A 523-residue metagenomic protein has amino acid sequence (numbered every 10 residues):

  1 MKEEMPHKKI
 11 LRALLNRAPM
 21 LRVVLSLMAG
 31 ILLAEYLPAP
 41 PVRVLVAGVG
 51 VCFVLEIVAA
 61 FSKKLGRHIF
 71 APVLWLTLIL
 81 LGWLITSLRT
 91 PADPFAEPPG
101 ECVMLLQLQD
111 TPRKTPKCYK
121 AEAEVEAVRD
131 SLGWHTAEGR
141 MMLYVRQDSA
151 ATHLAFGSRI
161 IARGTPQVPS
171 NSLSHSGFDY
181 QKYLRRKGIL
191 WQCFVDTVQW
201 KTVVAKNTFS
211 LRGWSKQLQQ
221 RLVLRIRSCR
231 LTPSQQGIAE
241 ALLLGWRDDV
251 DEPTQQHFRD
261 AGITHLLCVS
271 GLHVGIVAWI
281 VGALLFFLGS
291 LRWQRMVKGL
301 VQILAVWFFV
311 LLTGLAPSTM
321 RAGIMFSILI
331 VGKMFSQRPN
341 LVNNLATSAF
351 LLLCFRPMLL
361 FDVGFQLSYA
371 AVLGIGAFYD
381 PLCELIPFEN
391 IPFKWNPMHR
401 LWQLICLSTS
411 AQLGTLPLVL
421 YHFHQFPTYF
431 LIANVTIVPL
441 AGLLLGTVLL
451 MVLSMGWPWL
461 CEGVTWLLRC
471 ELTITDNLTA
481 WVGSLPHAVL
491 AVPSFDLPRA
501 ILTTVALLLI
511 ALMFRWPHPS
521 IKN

Functional and structural regions predicted by a protein language model:
K2-L14, G66-H265: Membrane-interface helix/helix-cap signal primarily in integral membrane proteins
K2-P19, L27, L37, W459-N523: C-terminal regulatory/interaction regions
R22, G30, V58-A59, L65-G66 (+4 more regions): Hydrophobic alpha-helical transmembrane segments in multi-pass membrane proteins
I31-V42, F61-S62: Short, hydrophobic transmembrane alpha-helix segments
G48-V58: Central hydrophobic cores of alpha-helical transmembrane segments in multi-pass inner-membrane proteins across all
A137, W200-G213, D260, F393 (+2 more regions): Membrane-interface amphipathic/re-entrant loop segments adjacent to transmembrane helices in multi-pass membrane
L224-R227, A241, Q256, L329-K333 (+4 more regions): Short amphipathic alpha-helical coupling elements at transmembrane boundaries
